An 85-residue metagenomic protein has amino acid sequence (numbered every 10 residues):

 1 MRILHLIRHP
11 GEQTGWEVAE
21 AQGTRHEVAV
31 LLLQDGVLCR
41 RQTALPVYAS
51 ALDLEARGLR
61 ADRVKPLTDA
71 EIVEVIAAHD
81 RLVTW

Functional and structural regions predicted by a protein language model:
M1-L4: Extreme N-terminal starter segment of soluble prokaryotic enzymes
L6-P10, A29, L59-V64: Short, flexible loop segments at the rims of nucleotide/cofactor-binding pockets, characterized by
L6-P10, L33-D35, W85: Structural motif
P10-L33: Histidine-anchored nucleotide/phosphate-binding helix
Q13-G15, G36-R41, A56-R57: Short, charged/polar "capping" segments at the starts of alpha-helices and the immediately preceding loops
R25-H26, A44-P46, H79-D80: Short, well-ordered alpha-helix to beta-strand connector turns
V28-D35, P46-D53: Short internal beta-strands
R57, A61-W85: C-terminal structural segments of small proteins and small subunits
